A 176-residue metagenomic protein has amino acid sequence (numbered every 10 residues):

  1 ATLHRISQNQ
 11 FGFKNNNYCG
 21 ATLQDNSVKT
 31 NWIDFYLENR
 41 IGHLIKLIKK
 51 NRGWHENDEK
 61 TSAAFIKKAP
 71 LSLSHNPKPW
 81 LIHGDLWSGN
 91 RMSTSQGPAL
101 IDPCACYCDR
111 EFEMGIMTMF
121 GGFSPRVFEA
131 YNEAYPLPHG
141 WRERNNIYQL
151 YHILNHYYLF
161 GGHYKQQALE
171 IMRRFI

Functional and structural regions predicted by a protein language model:
Q8-L81: An alpha-helical support segment within catalytic cores of ATP-dependent transferases
D25-N26, W32-L37, K46, K78-L81 (+4 more regions): Active-site Asp-x-Gly
Q166-A168: Alpha-helical repeat scaffolds
M172-R173: Conserved catalytic cores of large enzyme domains
